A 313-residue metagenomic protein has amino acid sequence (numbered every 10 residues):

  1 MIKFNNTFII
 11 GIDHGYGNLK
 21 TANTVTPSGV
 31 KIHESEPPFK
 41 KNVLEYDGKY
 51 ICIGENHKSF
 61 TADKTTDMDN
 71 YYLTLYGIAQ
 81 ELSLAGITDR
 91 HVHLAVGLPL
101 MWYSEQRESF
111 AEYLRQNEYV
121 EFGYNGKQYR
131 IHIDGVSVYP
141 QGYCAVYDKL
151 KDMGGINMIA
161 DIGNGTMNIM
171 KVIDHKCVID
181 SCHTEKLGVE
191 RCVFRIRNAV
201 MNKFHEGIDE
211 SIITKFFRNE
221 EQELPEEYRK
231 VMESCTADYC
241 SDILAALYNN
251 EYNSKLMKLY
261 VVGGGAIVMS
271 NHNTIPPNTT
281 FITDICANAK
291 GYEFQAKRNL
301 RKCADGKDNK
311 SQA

Functional and structural regions predicted by a protein language model:
M1-I159, K176-R191, K203, S211-A313: Nucleotide/phosphate-binding catalytic cleft detector across ATP-hydrolyzing and phosphate-transferring enzymes
T21, I169-K171: Conserved blade-register residue in beta-propeller folds
I162-N168: Ser/Thr-glycine-rich phosphate-binding loops at phosphate-binding pockets of nucleotides, nucleotide cofactors
